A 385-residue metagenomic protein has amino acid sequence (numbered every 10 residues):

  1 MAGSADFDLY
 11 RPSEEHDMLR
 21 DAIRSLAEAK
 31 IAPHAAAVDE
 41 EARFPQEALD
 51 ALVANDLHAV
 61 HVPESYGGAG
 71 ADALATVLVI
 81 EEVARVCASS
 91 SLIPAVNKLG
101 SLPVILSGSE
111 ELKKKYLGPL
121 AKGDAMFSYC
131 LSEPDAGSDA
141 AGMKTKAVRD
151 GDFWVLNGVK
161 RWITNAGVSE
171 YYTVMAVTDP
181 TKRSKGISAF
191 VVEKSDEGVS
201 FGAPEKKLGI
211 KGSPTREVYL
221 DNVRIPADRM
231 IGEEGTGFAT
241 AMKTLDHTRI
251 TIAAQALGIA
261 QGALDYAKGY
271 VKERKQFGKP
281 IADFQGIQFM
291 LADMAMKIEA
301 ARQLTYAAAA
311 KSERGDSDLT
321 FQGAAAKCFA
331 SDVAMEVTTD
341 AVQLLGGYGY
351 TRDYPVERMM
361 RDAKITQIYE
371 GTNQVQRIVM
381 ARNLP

Functional and structural regions predicted by a protein language model:
M1-S90, S107-L112, P119, G123 (+5 more regions): Alpha-helical interface subdomain recognition
A71-D72, D139-A141, N165-E170, R183-G186 (+2 more regions): Short glycine/proline-enriched turns and hinge-like loops at secondary-structure junctions
A95, D135-S138, W162-N165, D179-T181 (+1 more regions): Short Gly/Pro-enriched turn/cap motifs at secondary-structure boundaries
K98-S107: Helix-loop "lid/cap" segments that line or gate small-molecule binding pockets
G123-L131, M175: A short, Trp-centered hydrophobic/proline-enriched beta-strand micro-motif
G142, S195-P226: Flexible, small-/acidic-enriched active-site or ligand-binding loops
K144-K146: Short, surface-exposed charged micro-motifs
F153, N157-F201: A short core secondary-structure module
